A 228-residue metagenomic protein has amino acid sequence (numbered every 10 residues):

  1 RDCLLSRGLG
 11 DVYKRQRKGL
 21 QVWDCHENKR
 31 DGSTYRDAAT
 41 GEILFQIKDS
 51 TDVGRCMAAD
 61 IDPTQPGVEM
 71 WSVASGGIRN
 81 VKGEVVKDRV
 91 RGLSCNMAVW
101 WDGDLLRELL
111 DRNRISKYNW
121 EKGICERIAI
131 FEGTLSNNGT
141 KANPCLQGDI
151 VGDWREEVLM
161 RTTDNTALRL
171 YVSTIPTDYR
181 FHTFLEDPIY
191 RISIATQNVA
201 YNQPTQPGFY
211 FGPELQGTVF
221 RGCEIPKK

Functional and structural regions predicted by a protein language model:
R1, E42-D49, K82-L93, E121-G139 (+1 more regions): Aromatic (tryptophan-biased) beta-strands that constitute blades/sheets of beta-rich domains
D2-Y13: Single conserved hydrophobic/aromatic residue that forms the stacking wall/gate of nucleotide- or nucleobase-binding
K14, A38-A39, I61-D62, D149-V151 (+1 more regions): Calcium-coordinating acidic loop motifs
R15-C25, T64-V73, W100-R112, G152-R161: Acidic/hydrophobic-patterned starts of short beta strands in beta-sheet-rich repeat architectures
H26-D31, D49: Short, solvent-exposed loop/turn segments at conserved positions within beta-propeller repeat blades
R30-Y35, S75-V81, N113-E121, T166-S173 (+1 more regions): Structural motif
C56, D149-K228: Blade-level signature of beta-propeller repeat domains, shared across WD40, Kelch, NHL, RCC1 and BNR/Asp-box propellers
